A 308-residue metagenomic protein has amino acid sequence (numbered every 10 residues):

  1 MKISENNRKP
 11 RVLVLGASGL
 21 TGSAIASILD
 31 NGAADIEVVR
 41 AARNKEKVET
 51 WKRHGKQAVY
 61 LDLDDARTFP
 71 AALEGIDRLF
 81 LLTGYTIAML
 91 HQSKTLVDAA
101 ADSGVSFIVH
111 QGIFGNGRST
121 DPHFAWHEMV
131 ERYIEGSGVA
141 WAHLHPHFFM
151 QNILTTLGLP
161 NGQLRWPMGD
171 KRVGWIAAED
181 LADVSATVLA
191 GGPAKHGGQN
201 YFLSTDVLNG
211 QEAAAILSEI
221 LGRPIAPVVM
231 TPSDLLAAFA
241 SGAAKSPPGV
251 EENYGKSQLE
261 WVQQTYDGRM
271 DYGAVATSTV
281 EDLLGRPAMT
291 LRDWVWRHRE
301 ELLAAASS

Functional and structural regions predicted by a protein language model:
K2-V48, D64-R67, E74, Y85-A88 (+6 more regions): Oxidoreductase cofactor-interface core, primarily capturing Rossmann-like NAD(P)-dependent enzymes
I3-N6, S233-S308: A hydrophobic C-terminal alpha-helical subdomain
L13, V59, L284: Conserved Rossmann-like nucleotide-binding pocket used by diverse enzymes that bind dinucleotide cofactors
W51-D65: Rossmann-fold cofactor-recognition segment
K56-Q57, R78, A190, G222 (+3 more regions): Residue-level marker of structural boundaries
L61, H147-Q151, G162, S278-D282 (+1 more regions): Flexible, active-site-adjacent loop/turn segments at secondary-structure boundaries
